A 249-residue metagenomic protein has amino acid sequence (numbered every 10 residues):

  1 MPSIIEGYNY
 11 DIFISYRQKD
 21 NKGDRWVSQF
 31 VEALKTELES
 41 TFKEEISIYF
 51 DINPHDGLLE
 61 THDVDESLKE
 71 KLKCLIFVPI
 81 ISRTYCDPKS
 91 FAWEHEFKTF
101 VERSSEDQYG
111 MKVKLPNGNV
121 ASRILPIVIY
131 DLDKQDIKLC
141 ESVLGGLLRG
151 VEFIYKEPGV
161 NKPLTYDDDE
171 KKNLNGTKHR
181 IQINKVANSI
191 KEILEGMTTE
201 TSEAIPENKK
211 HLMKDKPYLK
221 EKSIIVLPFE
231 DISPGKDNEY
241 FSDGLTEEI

Functional and structural regions predicted by a protein language model:
M1-Q29, A33-K35, E60-H62, E70 (+2 more regions): C-terminal interaction surface of TIR/SEFIR-family domains
R25-E32, P217-I249: An acidic helix/loop motif centered on a single conserved Asp/Glu that marks catalytic or ligand-interacting sites
F30-A33, W93-V101: Amphipathic alpha-helical scaffolding segments
E39-I48, E102-S122: Short mixed-charge
D51-H55: Conserved helicase motor
C74-I80, T99, R103, I127: Conserved beta-strand->loop/alpha-helix structural units within folded catalytic cores of enzymes with alpha/beta
D87-H95, E239-Y240: Glycine/threonine-rich flexible loop motifs
